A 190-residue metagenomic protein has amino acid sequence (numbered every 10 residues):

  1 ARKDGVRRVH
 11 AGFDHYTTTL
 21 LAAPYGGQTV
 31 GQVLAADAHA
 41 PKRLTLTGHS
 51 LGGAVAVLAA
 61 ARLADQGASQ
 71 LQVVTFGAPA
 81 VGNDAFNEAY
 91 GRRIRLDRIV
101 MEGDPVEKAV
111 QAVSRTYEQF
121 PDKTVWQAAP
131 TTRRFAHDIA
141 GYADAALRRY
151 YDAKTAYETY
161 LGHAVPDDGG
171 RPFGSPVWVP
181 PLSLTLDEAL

Functional and structural regions predicted by a protein language model:
R2-T47, V57, A61-L190: Serine hydrolase/lipase
G52-G53: Catalytic nucleophile loop
